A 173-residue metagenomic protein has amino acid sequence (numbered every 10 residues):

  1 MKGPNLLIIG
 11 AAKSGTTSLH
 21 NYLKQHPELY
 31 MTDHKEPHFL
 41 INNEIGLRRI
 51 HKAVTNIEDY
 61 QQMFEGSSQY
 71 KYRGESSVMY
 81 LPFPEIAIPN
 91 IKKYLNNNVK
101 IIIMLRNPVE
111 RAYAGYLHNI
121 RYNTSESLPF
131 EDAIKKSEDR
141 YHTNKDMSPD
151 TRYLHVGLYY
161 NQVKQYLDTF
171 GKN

Functional and structural regions predicted by a protein language model:
M1-F83, Y94-V99, V109-N144: PAPS-dependent sulfotransferase catalytic core
N21, P89, K164, D168: Surface-exposed charge patches
I57-Q61, I88, V163-K164: Generic structural signal for well-ordered alpha-helices, preferentially at hydrophobic/aromatic core positions
R73-M79, S148-N173: Phosphate-binding beta-loop-alpha motif at adenosine-nucleotide cofactor sites
E85-I103, Y160: ATP-dependent NMP and nucleoside kinases share a basic, alpha-helical "lid"
R106: Cofactor-binding loop segments of dinucleotide-utilizing enzymes, especially the Rossmann-like FAD- and NAD(P)+-binding
